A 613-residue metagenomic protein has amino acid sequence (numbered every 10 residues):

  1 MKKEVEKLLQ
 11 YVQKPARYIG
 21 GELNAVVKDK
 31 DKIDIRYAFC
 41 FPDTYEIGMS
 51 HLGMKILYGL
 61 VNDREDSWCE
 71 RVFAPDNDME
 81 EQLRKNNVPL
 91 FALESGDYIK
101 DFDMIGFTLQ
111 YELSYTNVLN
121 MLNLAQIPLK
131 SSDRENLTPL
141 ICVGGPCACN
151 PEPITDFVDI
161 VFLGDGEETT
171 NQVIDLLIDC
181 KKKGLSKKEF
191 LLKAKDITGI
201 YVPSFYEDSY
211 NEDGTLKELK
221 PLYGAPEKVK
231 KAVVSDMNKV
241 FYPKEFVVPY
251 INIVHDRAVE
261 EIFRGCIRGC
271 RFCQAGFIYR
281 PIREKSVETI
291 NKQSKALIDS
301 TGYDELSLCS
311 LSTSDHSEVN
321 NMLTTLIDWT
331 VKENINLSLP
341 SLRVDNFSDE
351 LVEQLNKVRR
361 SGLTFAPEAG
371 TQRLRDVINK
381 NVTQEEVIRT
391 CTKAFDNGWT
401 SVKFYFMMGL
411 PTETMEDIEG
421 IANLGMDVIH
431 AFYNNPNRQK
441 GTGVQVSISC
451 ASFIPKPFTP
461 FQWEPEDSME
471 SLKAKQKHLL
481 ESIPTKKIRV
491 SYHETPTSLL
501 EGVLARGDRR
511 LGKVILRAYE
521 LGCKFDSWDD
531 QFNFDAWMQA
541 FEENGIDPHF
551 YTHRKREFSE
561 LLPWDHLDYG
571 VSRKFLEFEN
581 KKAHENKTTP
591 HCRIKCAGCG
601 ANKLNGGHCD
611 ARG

Functional and structural regions predicted by a protein language model:
M1-V27, D31, Y37-F39, P484-G613: Radical SAM enzyme core and accessory elements
L8-A38, Y45-E46, P203, D213-V259 (+3 more regions): N-terminal [4Fe-4S]-dependent radical SAM core
Y37-D43, V61, V248-Q274, I298 (+2 more regions): N-terminal pre-triad scaffold of radical SAM enzymes
F39-C40, T44, A296-S447, P455: Conserved SAM/AdoMet-binding glycine-rich loop
H51, N252-E288, K595-G613: Canonical Radical SAM [4Fe-4S] cluster-binding loop centered on the CxxxCxxC motif and its immediate flanking residues
D66-D78: A short beta-strand-loop structural module common to alpha/beta enzyme folds
P75-K220, P460-D508, L516-D529: Glycine-rich beta-alpha loop elements in corrinoid/cobalamin-binding modules across cobalamin-dependent enzymes
K193-S204, L311-H316, P340-N346, G409 (+5 more regions): A glycine-rich phosphate-binding loop feature that marks nucleotide/adenosyl-phosphate handling sites
